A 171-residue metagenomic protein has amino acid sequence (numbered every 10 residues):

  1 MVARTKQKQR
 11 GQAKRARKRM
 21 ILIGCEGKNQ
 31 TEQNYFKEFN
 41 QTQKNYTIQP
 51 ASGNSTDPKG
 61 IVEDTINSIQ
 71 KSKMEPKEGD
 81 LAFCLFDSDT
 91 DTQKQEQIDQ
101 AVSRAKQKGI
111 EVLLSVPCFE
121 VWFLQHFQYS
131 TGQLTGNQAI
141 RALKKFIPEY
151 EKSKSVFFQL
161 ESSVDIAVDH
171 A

Functional and structural regions predicted by a protein language model:
V2-L22, Q30-S52, Q70-A171: C-terminal accessory helical subdomains adjacent to catalytic cores in phosphodiester- and nucleotide-handling enzymes
C25: Flexible glycine-/small-residue-rich
K28, N54-V62: Phosphate/oxyanion-binding active-site loops and adjacent basic polyanion-contact surfaces
V62-K71: Glycine-rich, highly charged phosphate/nucleotide-binding loops
